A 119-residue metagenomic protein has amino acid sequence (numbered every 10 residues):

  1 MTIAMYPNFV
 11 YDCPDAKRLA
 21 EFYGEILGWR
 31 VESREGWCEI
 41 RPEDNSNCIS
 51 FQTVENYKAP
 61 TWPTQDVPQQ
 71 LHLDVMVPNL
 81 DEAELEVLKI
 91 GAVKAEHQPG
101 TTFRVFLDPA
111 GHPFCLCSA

Functional and structural regions predicted by a protein language model:
M1-A4, P68: Alpha-helix N-cap/N′ positions at the starts of helices
I3-I49, T53, E82-V105: Core segments of cupin and vicinal oxygen chelate
N56-W62: A short, acidic/glycine-rich surface segment
Q65-L88: Mid-chain, well-packed structural core segment of small domains
G100, C117-A119: Residue-level structural signal for beta-strand termini and adjacent loop
D108: Short, acidic, Ser/Thr-enriched surface-loop or helix-capping motifs
